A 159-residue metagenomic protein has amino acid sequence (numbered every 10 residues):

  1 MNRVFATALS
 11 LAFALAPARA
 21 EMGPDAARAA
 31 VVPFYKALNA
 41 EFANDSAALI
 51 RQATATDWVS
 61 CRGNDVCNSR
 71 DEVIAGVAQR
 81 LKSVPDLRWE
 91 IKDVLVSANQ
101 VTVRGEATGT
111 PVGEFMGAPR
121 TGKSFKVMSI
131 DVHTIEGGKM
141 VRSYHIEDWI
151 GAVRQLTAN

Functional and structural regions predicted by a protein language model:
M1-V4: Positively charged n-region of N-terminal signal peptides that target proteins for export
A6-A16: Bacterial N-terminal signal peptides
P17-T56, A158-N159: Short, low-complexity N-terminal intrinsically disordered segments enriched in polar/charged residues
D25, A47-Q52, T56-A98: A solvent-exposed, acidic/Ser-Thr-rich amphipathic alpha-helical stretch
V94-T102, T134-V141: A short, structured loop/turn motif at beta-sheet edges
N99-P111: A short hydrophobic beta-strand element
G109-E136: Exposed beta-sheet edge and beta->alpha loop/turn motif
V141-N159: Low-complexity, intrinsically disordered terminal/linker segments enriched in charged and Gly/Pro repeats
